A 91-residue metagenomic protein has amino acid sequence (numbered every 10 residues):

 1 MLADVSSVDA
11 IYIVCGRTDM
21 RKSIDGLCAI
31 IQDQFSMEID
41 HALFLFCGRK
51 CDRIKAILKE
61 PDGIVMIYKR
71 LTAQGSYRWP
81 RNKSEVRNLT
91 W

Functional and structural regions predicted by a protein language model:
M1-W91: Polybasic/polar functional segments that serve as interface/processing modules
